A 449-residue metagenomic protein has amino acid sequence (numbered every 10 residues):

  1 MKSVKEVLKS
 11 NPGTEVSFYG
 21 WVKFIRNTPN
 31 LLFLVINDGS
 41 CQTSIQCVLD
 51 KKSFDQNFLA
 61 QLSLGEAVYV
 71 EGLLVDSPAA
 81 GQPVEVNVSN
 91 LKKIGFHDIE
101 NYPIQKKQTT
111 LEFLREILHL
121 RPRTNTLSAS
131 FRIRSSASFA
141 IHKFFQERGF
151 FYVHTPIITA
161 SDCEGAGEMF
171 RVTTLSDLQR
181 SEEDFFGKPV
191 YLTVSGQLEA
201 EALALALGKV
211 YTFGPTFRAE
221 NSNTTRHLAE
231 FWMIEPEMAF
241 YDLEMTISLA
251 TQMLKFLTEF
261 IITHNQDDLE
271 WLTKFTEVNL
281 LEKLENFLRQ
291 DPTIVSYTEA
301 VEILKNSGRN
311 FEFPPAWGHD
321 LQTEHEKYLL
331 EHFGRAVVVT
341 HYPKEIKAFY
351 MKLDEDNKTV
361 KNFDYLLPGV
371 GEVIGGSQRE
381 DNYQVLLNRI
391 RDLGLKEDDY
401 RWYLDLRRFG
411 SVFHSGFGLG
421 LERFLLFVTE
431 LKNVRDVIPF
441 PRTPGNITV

Functional and structural regions predicted by a protein language model:
K2-A239: Class II aminoacyl-tRNA synthetase-like tRNA-binding/catalytic domains
A140-R148, M253-F260, H264: Generic non-transmembrane alpha-helical segments
H154-S161, I262-E277: Short, glycine/acidic-rich hinge or "gate" loops at secondary-structure transitions that mediate conformational
I158, E168-T258, K274-V449: A translation/RNA-centric and nucleic-acid-associated enzymatic feature enriched in Class II aminoacyl-tRNA synthetases
